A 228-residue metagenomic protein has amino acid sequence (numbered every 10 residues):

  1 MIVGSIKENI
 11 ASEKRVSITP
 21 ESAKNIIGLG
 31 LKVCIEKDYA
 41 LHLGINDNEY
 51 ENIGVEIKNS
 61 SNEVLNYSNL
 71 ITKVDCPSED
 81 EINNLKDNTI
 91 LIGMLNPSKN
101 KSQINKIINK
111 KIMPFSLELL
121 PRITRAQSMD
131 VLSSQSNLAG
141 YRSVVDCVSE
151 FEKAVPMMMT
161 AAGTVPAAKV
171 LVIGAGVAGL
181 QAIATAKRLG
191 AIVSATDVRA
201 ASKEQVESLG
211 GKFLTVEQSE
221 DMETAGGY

Functional and structural regions predicted by a protein language model:
I2, E8, E79-K169: Glycine/serine-rich phosphate-binding loop and adjoining beta1-alpha1 elements at the start of nucleotide-handling
I2-K106, K110: An N-terminal-biased, well-structured beta-alpha scaffold segment characteristic of Rossmann-like dinucleotide-binding
I6-H42, P156-Y228: Glycine-rich phosphate/diphosphate-binding loop of Rossmann-like nucleotide-binding domains
Y50-G54, V131-Q135, G211-T215: Short, hinge-like loop/turn segments at secondary-structure boundaries
I57, I90-M94, M113-L117, V193-A195 (+1 more regions): Short hydrophobic/aromatic-enriched beta-strand-loop microsegments
K58-L70, G140-E150, S219-Y228: Short, basic, helix/turn surface patches
N62, N96-K99, L119-P121, R199 (+1 more regions): Short, acidic/turn-prone active-site loops that include or flank metal/cofactor- and phosphate-binding residues
Y67-N69, K101-N105, R125-S128, Q205-V206 (+1 more regions): Short, charged, surface-exposed secondary-structure boundary motifs
